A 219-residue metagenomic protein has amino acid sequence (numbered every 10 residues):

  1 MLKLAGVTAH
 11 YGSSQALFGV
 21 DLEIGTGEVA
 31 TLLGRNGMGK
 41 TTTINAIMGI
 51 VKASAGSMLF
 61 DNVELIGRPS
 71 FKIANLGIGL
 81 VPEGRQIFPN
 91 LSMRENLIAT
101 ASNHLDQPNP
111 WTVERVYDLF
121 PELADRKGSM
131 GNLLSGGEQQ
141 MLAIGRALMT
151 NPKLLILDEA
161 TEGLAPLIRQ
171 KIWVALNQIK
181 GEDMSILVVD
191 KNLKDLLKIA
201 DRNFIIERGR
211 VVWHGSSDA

Functional and structural regions predicted by a protein language model:
G12, A53, R68, Q86 (+4 more regions): ABC-type ATPase nucleotide-binding domains, specifically the catalytic core motifs of the NBD
L33-R35: The feature captures the beta-strand-to-loop junction immediately N-terminal to the Walker
M48: Helix-to-loop junction immediately C-terminal to a conserved catalytic motif
G56-L65, L76, N109-R115, G215: Conserved ABC transporter NBD signature motif
M130-L134, E138: Conserved ABC ATPase signature
A147-L148: ABC ATPase C-loop
E159-A160: Walker B catalytic motif
